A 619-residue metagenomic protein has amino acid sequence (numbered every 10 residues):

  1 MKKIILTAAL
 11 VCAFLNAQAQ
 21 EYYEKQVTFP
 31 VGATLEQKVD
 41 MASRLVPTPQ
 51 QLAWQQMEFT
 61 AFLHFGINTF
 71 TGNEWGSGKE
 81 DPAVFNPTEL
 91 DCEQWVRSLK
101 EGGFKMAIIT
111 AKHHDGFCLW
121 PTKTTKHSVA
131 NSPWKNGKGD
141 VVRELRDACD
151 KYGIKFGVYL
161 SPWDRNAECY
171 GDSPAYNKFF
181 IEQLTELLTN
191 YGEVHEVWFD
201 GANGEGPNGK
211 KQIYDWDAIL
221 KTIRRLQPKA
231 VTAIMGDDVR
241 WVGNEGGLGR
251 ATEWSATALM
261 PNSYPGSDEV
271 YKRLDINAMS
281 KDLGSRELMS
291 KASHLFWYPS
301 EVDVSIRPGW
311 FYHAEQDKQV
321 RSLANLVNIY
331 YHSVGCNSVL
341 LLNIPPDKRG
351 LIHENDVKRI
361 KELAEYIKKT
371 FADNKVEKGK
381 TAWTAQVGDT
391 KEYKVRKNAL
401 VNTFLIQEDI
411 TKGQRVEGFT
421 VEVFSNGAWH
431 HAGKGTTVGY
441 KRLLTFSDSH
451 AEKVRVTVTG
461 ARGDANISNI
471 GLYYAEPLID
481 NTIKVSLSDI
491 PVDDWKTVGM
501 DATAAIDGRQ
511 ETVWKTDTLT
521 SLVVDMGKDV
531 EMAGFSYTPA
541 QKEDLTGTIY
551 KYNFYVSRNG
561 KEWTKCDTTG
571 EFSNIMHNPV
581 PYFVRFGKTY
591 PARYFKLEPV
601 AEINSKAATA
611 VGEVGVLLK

Functional and structural regions predicted by a protein language model:
M1-E21: Bacterial Sec-dependent N-terminal signal peptides
M1-I4, F424-H430, S557-C566: Asp-box/BNR beta-propeller loop motif
Q20-N426, H430-F446, T457-P477, N481-I483 (+2 more regions): Mature catalytic domains of secreted/periplasmic carbohydrate-active enzymes
S293, P477-D507: Predominantly extracellular/luminal regions of secreted and cell-surface proteins, especially disulfide-bonded
T381-D389, G433-V438, Q510-T520, F572-N578: Extracellular beta-rich ligand/substrate-recognition surface
K391-E408, V421, L443-I470, R509 (+4 more regions): Hydrophobic/aromatic beta-strand segments within beta-rich folds
K412-T420, D544-N553: Short coil-to-beta strand junction motifs in C2/discoidin
H430-S447, T564-F586: Extracellular carbohydrate recognition and processing domains and analogous Trp-centered ligand-binding platforms
